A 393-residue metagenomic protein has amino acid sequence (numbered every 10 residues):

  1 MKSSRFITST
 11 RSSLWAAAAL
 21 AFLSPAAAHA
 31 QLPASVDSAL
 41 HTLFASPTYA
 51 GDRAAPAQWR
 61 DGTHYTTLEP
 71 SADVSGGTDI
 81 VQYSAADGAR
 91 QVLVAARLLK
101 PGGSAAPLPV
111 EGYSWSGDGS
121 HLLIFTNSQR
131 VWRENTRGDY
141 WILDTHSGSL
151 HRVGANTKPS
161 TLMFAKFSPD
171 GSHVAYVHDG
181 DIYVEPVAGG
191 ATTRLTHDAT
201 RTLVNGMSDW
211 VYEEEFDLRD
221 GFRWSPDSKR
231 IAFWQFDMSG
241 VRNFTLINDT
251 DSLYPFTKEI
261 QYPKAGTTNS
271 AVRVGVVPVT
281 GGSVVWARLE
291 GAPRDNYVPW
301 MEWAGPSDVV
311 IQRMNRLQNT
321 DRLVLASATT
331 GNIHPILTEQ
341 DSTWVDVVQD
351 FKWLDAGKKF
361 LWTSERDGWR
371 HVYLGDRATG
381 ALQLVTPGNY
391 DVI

Functional and structural regions predicted by a protein language model:
K2-A16: Bacterial N-terminal signal peptides that target proteins for export
R5-I7, L23, A45, E213: Compositionally biased, low-structure terminal segments
R5-S9, H29, T196: Generic N-terminal leader/processing signal
T10, A26-A27, T48: Prokaryotic Sec-type signal peptides and long signal-anchor helices with extended Leu/Ile/Val-rich h-regions
S13-P25: Bacterial N-terminal signal peptides
A30-I393: Beta-propeller folds
